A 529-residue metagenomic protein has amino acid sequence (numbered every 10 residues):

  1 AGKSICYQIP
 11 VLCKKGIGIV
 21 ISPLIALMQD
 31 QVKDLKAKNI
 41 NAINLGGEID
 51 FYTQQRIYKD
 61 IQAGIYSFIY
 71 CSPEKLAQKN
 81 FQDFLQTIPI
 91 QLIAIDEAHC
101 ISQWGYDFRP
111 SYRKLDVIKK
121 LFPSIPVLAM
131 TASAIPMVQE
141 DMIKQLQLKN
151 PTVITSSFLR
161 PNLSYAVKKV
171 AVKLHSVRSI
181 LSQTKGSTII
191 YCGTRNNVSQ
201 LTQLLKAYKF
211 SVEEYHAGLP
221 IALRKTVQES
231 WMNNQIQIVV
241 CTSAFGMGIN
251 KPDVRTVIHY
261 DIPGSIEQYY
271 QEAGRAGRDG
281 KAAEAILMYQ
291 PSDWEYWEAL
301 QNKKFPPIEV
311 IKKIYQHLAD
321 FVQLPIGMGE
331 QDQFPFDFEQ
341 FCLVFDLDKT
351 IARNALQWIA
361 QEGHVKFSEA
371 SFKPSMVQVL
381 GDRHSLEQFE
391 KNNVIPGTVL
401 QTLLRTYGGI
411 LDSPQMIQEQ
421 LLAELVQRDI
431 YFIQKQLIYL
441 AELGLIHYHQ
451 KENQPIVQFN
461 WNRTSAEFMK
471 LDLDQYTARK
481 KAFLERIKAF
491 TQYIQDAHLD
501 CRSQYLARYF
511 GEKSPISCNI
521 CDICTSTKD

Functional and structural regions predicted by a protein language model:
A1-S4, P10-G18, A26-E387: Helicase motor core with emphasis on the C-terminal RecA-like subdomain
P306-D529: C-terminal accessory/connector segments of nucleic-acid motor ATPases
